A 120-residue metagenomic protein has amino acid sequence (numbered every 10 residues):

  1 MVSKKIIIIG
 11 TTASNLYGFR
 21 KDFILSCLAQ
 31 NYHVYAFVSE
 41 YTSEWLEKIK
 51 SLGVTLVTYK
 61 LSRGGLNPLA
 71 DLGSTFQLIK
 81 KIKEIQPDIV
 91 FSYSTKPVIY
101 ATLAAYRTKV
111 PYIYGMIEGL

Functional and structural regions predicted by a protein language model:
S3, I8-A70: N-terminal strand-loop element at the rim of the active site of nucleotide-sugar-dependent glycosyltransferases
K5-I7, Y106-L120: Active-site proximal beta-strand in glycosyltransferases
G18-F19, L69-F76, P111-Y112, L120: Nucleotide-sugar donor phosphate/pyrophosphate-binding loop at the beta->alpha transition of glycosyltransferases
Q30, L52, I85, T108-K109: Helix C-cap/helix->beta junction micro-motif
K60-I89, I99-R107: An amphipathic, basic-hydrophobic alpha-helix
S92-V98, I117: Short His-centered aromatic/hydrophobic patch
